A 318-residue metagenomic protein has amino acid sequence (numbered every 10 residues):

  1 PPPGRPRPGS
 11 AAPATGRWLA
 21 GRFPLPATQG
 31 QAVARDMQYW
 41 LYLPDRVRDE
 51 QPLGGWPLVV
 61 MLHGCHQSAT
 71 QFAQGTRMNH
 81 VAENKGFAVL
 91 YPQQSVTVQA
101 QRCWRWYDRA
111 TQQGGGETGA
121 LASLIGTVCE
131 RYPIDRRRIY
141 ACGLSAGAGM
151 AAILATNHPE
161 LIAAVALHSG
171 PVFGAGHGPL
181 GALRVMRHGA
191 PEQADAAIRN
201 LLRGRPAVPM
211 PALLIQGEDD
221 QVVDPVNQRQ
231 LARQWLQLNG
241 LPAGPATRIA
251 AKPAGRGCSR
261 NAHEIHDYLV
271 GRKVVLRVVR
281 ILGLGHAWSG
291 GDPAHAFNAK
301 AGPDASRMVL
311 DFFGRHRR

Functional and structural regions predicted by a protein language model:
P1-L58, T70-Q71, T76, C142-A146 (+5 more regions): A domain-start/cap signature at the N-terminus of enzymes
V47-W56, M61-A100, A175: Short substrate-entry loop that stabilizes the transition state in hydrolases
Q93-G116: Cap/lid segment of the alpha/beta-hydrolase catalytic domain
A110-Y132, I153: Alpha/beta-hydrolase active-site loop
P133-S145: Alpha/beta-hydrolase fold nucleophile elbow
A148-E160: Short glycine-enriched nucleophile-adjacent loop and the immediately C-terminal alpha-helix near the catalytic center
E160-A175: A conserved short beta-strand
L214-Q216, D220: Short beta-strand/loop motif that positions the catalytic acidic residue of the alpha/beta-hydrolase fold
